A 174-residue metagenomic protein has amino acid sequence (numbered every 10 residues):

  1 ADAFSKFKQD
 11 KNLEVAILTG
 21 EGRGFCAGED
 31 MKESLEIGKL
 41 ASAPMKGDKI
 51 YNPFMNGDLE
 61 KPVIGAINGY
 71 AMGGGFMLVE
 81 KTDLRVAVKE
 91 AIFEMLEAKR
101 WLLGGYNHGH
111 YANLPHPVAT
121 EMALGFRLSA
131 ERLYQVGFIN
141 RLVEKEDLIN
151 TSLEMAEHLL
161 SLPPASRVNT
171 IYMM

Functional and structural regions predicted by a protein language model:
A1, S5, D48, I149-L153 (+1 more regions): Generic alpha-helical structural signal
D2-K6, N12, T19-D58: Glycine- (often His-adjacent) and acidic-residue-rich active-site loop that binds/positions the CoA thioester
Q9-V15, I149, P164: Surface-exposed helix-capping loop/turn segments at secondary-structure junctions
V15-I17, L84: Conserved catalytic-site loops of classical short-chain dehydrogenases/reductases
R23-A27, M72, M174: Short, active-site-adjacent cap segments at secondary-structure transitions
G57-R167: Crotonase-fold acyl-CoA enzyme core
F126, M173-M174: Glycine-rich beta-alpha junction loops
